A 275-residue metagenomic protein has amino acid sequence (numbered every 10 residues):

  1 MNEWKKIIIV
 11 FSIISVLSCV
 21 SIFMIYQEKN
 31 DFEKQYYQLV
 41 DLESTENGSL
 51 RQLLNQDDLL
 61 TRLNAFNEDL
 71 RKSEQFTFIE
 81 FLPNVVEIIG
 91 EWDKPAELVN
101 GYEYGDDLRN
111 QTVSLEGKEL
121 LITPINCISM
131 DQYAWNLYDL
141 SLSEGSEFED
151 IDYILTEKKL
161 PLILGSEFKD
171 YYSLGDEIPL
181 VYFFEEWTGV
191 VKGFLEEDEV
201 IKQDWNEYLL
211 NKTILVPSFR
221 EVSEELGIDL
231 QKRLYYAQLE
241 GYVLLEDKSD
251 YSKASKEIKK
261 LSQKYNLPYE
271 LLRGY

Functional and structural regions predicted by a protein language model:
M1-N30, K34: N-terminal Sec/SRP start-transfer signal
S21-D131: Membrane-proximal extracellular/periplasmic loop immediately following the first transmembrane helix
Q35, K158-K159: A general structural motif
I122-T123, K159-P161: Short active-site oxyanion
W135-F148, L160-G274: Mid-to-C-terminal secondary-structure elements that act as membrane-proximal/extracytoplasmic interface segments
D152: S-adenosyl-L-methionine/SAH cofactor-binding core of RNA-modifying enzymes
